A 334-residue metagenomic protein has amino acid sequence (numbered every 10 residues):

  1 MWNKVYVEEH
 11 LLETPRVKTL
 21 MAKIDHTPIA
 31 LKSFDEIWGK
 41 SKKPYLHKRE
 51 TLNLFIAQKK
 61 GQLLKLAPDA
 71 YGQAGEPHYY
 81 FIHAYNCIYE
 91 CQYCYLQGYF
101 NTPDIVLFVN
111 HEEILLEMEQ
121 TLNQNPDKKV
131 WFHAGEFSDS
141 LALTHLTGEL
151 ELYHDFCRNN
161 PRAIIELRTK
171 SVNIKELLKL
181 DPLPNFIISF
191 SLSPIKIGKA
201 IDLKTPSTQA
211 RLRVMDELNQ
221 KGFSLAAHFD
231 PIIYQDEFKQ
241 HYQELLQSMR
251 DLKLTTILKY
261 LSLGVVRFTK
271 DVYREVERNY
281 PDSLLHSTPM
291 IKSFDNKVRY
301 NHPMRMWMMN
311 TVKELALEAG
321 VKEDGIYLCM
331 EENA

Functional and structural regions predicted by a protein language model:
M1-P77: Flexible, acidic/Gly-rich N-terminal and inter-domain linker regions that tether and position cofactor-handling modules
M1-V17, Q247-A334: Auxiliary Fe-S-binding modules of radical SAM enzymes
K4, K129-H133, I164-E166, N185-S189 (+3 more regions): Structural preference for beta-strand elements that scaffold enzyme active sites
A57-P77, Q92, L96-S189: Conserved Radical SAM active-site core
F81-C91: Cysteine-centered iron-sulfur cluster-binding motifs in ferredoxin-type domains/subunits of redox enzymes
M118-Q124, E176-D181, T208-K221, V312: Structured alpha-helical segments in the cores of large, soluble enzyme domains
S138-L141, V172-K175, F186-P206, P231-Q235 (+3 more regions): Conserved radical SAM core fold
E166-L167, Y234-Q247: Active-site glycine- and acidic-residue-rich loops that bind and position anionic ligands or nucleotide-like cofactors
